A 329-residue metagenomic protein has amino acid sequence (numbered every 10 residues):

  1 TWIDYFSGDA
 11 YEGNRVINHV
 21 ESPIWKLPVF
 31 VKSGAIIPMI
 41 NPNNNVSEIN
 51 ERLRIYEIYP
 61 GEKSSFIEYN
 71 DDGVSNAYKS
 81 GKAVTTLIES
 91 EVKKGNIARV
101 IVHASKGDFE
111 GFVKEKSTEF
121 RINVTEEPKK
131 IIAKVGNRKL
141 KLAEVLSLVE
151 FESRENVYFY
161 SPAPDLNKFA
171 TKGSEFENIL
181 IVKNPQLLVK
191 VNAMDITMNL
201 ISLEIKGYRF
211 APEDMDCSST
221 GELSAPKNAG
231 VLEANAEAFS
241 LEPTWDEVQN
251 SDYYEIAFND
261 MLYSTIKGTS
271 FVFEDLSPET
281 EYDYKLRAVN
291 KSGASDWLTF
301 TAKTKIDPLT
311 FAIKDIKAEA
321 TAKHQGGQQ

Functional and structural regions predicted by a protein language model:
T1-E177, V182-D216: Catalytic core of carbohydrate-active enzymes
I131, Y254-I256: Short beta-strand elements bearing conserved aromatic residues within extracellular beta-rich modules
L187, T269-F271: Short strand-edge motifs at loop-to-beta-strand transitions and within beta-strands of extracellular beta-rich domains
M198-L200, S251, E279-E281: Extracellular Ig-like/FN3 beta-sandwich strand-entry sites
S218-Q249, P278, A294-Q329: Pro/Thr/Ser/Gly-rich low-complexity, intrinsically disordered linker/stalk tracts
A229, W245, I256, F273 (+2 more regions): An aromatic-rich alpha-helical recognition segment common to small helix-rich domains
M261-G268: Short beta-strand segments within Ig-like beta-sandwich modules, predominantly Fibronectin type-III
F273-G293: Beta-strand-rich modules
